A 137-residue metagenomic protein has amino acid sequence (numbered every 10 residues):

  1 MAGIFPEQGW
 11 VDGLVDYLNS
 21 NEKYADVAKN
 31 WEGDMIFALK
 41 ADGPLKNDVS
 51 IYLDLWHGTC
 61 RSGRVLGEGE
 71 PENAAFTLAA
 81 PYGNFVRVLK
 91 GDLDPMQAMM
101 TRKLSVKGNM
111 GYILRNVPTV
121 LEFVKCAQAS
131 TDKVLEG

Functional and structural regions predicted by a protein language model:
M1-G137: Feature captures hydrophobic
